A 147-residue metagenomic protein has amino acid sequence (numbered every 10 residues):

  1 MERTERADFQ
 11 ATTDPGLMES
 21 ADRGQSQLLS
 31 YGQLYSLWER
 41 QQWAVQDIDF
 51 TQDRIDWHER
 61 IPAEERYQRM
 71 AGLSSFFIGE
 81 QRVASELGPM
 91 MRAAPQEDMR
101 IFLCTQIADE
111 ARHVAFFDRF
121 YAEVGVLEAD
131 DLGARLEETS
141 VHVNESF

Functional and structural regions predicted by a protein language model:
E2-F147: Non-heme di-metal
